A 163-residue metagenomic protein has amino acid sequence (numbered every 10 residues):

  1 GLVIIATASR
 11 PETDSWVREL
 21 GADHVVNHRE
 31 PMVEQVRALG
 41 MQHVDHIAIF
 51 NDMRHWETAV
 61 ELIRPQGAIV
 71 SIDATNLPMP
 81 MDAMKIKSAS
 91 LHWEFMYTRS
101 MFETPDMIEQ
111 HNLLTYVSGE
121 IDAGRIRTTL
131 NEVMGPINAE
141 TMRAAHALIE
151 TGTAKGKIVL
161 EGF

Functional and structural regions predicted by a protein language model:
G1-W56: Adenosine-nucleotide cofactor-binding segment
L2, G67, A89: Glycine-centered, small-residue-biased loops immediately flanking beta-strands in adenine/cofactor-binding cores
V17, I47, L91, V117 (+2 more regions): Terminal peptide-recognition signature
W56, L113-T115, M142: A general structural signal for well-ordered alpha-helical segments in protein cores
I63-R64: Helix-to-beta-strand junctions that scaffold the AdoMet/dcAdoMet cofactor pocket in Class I SAM-dependent enzymes
A83-M134: C-terminal substrate-binding/catalytic core of Rossmann-like NAD(P)-dependent dehydrogenases/reductases
D122-E132, R143-F163: C-terminal capping/lid region of NAD(P)-dependent oxidoreductase domains
